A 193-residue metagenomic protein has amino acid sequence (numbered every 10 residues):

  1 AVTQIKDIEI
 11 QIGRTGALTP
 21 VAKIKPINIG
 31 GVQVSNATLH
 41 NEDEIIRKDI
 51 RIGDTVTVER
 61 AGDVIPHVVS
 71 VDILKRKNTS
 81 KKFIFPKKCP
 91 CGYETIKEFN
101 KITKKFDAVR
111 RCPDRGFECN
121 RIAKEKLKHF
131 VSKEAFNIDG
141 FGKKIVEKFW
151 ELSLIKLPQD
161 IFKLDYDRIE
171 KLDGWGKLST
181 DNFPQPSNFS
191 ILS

Functional and structural regions predicted by a protein language model:
A1-S193: RNA/tRNA-interacting regions in translation and RNA-turnover enzymes
